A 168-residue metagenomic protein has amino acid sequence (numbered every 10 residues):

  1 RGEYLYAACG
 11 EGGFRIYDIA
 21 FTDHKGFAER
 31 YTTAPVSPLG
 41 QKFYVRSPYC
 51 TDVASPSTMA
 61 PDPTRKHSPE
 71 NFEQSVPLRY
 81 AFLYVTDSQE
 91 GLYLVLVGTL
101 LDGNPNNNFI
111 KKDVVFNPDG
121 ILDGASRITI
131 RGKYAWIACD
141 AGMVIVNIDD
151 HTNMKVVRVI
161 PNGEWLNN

Functional and structural regions predicted by a protein language model:
R1-N168: Feature marking well-ordered beta-strand scaffolds used for ligand recognition
